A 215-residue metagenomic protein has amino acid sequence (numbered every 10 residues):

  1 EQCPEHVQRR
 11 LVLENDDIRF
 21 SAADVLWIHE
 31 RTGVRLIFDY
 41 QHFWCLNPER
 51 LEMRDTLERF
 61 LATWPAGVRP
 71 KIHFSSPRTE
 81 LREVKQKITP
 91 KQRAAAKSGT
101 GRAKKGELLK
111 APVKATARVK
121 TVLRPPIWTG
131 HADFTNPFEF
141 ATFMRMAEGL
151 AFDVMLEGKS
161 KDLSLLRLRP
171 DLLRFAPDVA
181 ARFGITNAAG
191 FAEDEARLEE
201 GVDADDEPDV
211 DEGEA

Functional and structural regions predicted by a protein language model:
E1-R31, R35: Active-site acidic/histidine proton-transfer and metal-coordination neighborhood in alpha/beta enzyme cores
L13, F38, L156: Active-site flanking residues adjacent to catalytic metal/cofactor-binding acidic residues
D16, Q41, K159: Anionic group-transfer/hydrolysis microenvironments
F20, Q41-N47: Short acidic, Gly/Ser-rich segments with clustered Asp/Glu that frequently serve as metal-coordination loops in enzyme
V34, C45-A215: Histidine-acidic metal/acid-base catalytic patches
